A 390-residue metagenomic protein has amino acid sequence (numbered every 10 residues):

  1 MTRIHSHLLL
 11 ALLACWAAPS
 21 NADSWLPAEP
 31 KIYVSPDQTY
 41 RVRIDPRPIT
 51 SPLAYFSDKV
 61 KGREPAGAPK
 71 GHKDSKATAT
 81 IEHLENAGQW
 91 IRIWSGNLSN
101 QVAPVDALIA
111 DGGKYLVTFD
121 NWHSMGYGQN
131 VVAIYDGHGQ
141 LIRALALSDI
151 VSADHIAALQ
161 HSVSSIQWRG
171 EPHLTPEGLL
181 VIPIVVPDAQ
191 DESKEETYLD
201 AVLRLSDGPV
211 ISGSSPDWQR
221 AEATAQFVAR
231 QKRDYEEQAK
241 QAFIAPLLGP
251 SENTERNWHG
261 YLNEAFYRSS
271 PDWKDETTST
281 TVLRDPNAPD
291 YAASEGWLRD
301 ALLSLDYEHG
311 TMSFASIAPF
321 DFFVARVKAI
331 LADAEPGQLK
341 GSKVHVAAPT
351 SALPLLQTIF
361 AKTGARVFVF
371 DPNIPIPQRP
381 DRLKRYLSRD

Functional and structural regions predicted by a protein language model:
A17-P19: N-terminal signal peptide c-region/cleavage motif recognized by signal peptidases
N21-Y33, A158-F243, N373: Acidic, small-residue rich beta-repeat scaffolds with periodic aromatic anchors
D37-K73, G113-M125, G178-P187: Short beta-strand elements that form the blades of beta-propeller/WD-repeat-like and other beta-sheet-rich scaffold
A54, G62, A66-N100, A133-V163 (+1 more regions): Aromatic (tryptophan-biased) beta-strands that constitute blades/sheets of beta-rich domains
P69-A77, S124-Q129, E192-T197: Short, solvent-exposed loop/turn segments at conserved positions within beta-propeller repeat blades
G88-G113, T118-D120: Blade-loop segments of beta-propeller domains
D111, I142-S152, R284-K343: Mature extracytoplasmic domains of secretory-pathway proteins
R230-R299: N-terminal, charge-rich interaction modules
